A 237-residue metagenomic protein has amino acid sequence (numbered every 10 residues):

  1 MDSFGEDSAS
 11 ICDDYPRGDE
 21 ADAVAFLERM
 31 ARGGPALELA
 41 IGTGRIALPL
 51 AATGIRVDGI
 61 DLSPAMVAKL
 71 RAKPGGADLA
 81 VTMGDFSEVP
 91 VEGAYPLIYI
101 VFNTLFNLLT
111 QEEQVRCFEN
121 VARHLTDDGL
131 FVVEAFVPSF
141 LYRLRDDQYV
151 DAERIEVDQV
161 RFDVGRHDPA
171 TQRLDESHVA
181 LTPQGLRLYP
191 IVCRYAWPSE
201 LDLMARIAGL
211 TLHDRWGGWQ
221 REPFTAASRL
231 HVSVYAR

Functional and structural regions predicted by a protein language model:
M1-G34: Conserved class I S-adenosyl-L-methionine
G33-G42: Conserved class I S-adenosyl-L-methionine
G44-E88: Class I SAM-dependent methyltransferase SAM/SAH-binding core
P90-L97: A short acidic, Gly/Pro-enriched loop at the edge of an enzyme's catalytic core that lines a small-molecule cofactor
Y99-V101: A conserved beta-strand element that flanks and buttresses the S-adenosyl-L-methionine
V115-D127: A short glycine-rich, Lys/Arg-flanked "PGG" loop and its adjoining helix->strand segment in the class I
V132-R206: SAM-dependent methyltransferase
A196-R237: C-terminal lobe and adjacent flexible extensions of AdoMet/dcAdoMet transferase-like proteins
